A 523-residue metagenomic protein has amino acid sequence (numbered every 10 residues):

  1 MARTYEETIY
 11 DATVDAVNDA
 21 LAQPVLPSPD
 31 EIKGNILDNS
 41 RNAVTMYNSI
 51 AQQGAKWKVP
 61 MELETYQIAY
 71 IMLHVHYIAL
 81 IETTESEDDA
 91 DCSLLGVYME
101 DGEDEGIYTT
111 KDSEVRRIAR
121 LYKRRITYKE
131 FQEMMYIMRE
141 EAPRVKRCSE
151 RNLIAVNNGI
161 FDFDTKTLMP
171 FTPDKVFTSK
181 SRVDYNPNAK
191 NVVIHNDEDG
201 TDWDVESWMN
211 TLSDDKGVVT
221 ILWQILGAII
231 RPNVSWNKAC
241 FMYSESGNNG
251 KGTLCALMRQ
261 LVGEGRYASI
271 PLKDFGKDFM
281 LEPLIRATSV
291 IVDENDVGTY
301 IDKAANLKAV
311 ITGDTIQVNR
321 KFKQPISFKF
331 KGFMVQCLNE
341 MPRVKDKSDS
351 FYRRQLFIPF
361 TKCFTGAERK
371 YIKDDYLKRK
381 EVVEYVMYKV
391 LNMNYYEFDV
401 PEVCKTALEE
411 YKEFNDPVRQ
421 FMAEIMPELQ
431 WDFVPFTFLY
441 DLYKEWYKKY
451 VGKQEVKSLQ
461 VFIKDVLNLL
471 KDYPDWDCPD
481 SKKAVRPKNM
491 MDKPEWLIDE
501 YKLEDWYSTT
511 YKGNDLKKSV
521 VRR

Functional and structural regions predicted by a protein language model:
A2-S93, L121-R523: Feature primarily recognizes SF3-like P-loop helicase cores of small DNA viruses
D91-Y108, G159-F161: Short beta-strand segments and strand-loop junctions that repeat across beta-rich extracellular domains
I107-Y122: Trp- and S/T/G-rich repeat-edge/linker motifs of beta-rich repeat architectures
